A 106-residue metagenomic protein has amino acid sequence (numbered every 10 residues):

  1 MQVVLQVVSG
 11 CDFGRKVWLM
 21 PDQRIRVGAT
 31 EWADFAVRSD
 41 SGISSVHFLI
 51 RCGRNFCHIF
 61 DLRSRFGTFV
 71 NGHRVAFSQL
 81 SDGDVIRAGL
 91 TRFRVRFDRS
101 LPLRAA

Functional and structural regions predicted by a protein language model:
M1-V8, R15, W32, G89-A106: Regulatory inter-domain linker segments that are low-complexity and enriched for serine/threonine/proline
Q2, R15-L90: Forkhead-associated
